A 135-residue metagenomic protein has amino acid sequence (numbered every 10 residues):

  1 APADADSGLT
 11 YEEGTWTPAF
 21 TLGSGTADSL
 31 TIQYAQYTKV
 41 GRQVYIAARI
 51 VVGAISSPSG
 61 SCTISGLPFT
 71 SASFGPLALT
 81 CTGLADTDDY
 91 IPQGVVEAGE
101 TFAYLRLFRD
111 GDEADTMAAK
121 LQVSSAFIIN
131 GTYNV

Functional and structural regions predicted by a protein language model:
A1-V135: Surface-exposed molecular-recognition determinants
